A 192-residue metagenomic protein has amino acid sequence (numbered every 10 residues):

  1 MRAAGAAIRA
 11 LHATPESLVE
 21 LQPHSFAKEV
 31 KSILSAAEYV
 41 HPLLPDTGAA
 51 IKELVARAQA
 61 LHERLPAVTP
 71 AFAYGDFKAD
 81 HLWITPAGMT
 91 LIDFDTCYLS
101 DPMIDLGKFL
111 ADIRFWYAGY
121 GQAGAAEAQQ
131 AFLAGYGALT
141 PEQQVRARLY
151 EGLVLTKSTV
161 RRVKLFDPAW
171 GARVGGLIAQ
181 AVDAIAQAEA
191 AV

Functional and structural regions predicted by a protein language model:
M1-Q22: Conserved kinase catalytic-core helix
R2, A6, A56, A71 (+6 more regions): Feature representing long, continuous alpha-helical segments
E16-Y74: An alpha-helical support segment within catalytic cores of ATP-dependent transferases
Q22, V163-I178: Hydrophobic/aromatic-rich alpha-helical bundle segments in the mid-to-C-terminal region
L61-I104: Active-site acidic catalytic loop and adjacent metal/ATP-binding pocket of ATP-dependent phosphoryl transfer enzymes
M103-L139, L153-W170: Active-site activation/catalytic loop segments of kinase-like enzymes and analogous catalytic loops in related
T140-G152: All-alpha amphipathic helical-bundle segments outside canonical DNA-binding/catalytic cores that form hydrophobic
I178-V192: Amphipathic, Lys/Arg-enriched alpha-helical patches that create a basic surface for binding polyanionic ligands
